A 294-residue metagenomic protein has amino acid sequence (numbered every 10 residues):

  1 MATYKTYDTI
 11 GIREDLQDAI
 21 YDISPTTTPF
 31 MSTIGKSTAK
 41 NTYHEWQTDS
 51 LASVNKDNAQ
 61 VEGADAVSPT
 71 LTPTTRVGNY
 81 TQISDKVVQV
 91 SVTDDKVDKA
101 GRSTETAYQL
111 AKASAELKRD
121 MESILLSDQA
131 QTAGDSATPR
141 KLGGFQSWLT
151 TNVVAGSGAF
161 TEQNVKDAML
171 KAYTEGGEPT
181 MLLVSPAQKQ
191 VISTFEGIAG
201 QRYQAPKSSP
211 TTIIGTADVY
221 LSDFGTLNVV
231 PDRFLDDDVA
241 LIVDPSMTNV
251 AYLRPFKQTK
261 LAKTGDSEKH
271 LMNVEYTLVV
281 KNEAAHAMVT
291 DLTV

Functional and structural regions predicted by a protein language model:
M1-N228, D232-V294: Flexible, glycine/threonine- and acidic-rich loop/arm segments that mediate assembly and lattice contacts in viral
